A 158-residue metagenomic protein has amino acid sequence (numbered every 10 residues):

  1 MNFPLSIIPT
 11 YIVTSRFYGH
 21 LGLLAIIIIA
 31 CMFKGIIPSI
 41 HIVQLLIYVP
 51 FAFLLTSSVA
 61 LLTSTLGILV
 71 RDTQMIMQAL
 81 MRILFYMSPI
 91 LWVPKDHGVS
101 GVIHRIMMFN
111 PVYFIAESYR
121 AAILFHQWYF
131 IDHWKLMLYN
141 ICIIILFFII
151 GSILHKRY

Functional and structural regions predicted by a protein language model:
F3-Y11, Y18, G22-L24, V93 (+2 more regions): Hydrophobic alpha-helical transmembrane segments and adjacent short intramembrane/lumenal linkers of inner/organellar
L5, P9-L80, Y129, H133-H155: Alpha-helical transmembrane segments and their short interhelical loops
R16-Y18, L84, I123: Residue-level detector of secondary-structure transition/capping positions
Q78-P89: Small-residue-rich segments of transmembrane alpha-helices in multi-pass membrane proteins, especially helix faces
P89-M137: Short hydrophobic, aromatic-rich alpha-helical segments embedded in or entering the lipid bilayer of multi-pass
